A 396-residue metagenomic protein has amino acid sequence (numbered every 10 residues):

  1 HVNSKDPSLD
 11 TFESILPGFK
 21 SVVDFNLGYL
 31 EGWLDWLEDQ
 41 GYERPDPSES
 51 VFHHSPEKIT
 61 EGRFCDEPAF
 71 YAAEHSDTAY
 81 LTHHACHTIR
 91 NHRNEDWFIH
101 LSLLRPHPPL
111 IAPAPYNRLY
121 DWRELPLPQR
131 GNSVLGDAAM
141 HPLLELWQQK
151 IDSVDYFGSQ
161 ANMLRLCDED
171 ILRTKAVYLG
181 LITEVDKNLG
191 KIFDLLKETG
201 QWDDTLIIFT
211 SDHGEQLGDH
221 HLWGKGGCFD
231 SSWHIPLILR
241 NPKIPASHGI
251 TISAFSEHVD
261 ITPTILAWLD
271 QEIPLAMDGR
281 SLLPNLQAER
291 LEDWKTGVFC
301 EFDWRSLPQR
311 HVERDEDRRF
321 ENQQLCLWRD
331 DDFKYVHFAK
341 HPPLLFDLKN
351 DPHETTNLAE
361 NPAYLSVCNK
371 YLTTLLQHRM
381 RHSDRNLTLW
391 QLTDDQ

Functional and structural regions predicted by a protein language model:
H1-Y71: Catalytic-site neighborhoods of secreted/periplasmic enzymes that process anionic sulfate/phosphate groups
F25-L30, E43, H213-D219, P245 (+4 more regions): C-terminal cap/loop subdomain of S1 sulfatases and analogous C-terminal strand-loop tails that border
P68-S76, C167-G180, G224, P245-S256 (+2 more regions): Active-site rim elements
S76-H92, L127, A161-T205, R379: A long, amphipathic alpha-helix that forms part of the scaffold/cap immediately adjacent to metal-dependent active
C86-G131, Y156-R173, Q216: Active-site His/acidic residue clusters
F98-L101, Y120, I235-I238, I265 (+2 more regions): A short aromatic-rich beta-strand->coil structural motif
I111-A112, D194-I250, A254-E257: Histidine-centered active-site microenvironments of extracellular/periplasmic hydrolases and transferases
Q148-D170, L181, L358-Q396: Long, internal low-complexity/basic segments
